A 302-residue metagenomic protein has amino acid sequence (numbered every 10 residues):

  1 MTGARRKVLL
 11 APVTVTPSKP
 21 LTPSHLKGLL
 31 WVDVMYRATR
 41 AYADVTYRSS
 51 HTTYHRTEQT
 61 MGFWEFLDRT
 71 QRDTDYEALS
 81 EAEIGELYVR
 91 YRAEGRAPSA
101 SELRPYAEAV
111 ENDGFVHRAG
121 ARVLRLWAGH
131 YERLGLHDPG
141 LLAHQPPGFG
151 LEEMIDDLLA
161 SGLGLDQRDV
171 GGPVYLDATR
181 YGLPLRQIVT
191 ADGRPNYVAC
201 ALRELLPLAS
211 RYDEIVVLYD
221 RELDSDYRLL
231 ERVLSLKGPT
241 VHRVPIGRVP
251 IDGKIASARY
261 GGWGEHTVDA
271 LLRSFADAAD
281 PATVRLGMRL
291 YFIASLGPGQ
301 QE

Functional and structural regions predicted by a protein language model:
M1-E302: NTP-dependent nucleotidyl-transfer catalytic core
